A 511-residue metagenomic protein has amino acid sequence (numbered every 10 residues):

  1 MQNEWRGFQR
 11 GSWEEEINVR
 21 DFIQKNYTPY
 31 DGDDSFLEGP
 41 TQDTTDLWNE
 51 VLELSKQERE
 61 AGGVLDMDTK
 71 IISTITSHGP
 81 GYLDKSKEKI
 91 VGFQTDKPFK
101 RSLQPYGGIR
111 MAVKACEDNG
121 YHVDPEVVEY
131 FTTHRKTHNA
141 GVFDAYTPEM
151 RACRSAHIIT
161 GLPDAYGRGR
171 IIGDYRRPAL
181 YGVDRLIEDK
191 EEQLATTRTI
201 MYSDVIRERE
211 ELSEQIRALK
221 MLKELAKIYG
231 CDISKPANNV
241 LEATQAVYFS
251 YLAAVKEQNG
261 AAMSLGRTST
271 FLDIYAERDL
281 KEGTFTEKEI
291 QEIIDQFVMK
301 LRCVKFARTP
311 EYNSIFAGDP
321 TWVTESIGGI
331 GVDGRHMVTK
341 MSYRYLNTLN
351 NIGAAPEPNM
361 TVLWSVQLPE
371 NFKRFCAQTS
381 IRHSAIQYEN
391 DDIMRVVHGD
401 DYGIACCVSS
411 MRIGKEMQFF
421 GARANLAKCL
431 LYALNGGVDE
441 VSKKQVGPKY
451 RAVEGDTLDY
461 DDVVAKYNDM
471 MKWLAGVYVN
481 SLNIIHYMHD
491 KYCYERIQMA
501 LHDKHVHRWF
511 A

Functional and structural regions predicted by a protein language model:
Q2-A511: Conserved catalytic cores of very large enzyme subunits
